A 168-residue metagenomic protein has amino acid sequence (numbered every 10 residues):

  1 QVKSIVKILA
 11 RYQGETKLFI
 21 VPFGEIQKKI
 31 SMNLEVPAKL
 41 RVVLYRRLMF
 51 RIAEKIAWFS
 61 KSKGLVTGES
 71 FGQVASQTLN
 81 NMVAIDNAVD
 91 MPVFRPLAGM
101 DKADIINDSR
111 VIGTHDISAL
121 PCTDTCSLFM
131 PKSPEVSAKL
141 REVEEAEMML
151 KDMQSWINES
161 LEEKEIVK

Functional and structural regions predicted by a protein language model:
Q1-V111: ATP-dependent adenylation/nucleotidyltransferase module used to activate substrates
T16, S62, M82-M91, I112-K168: Peripheral terminal appendages
